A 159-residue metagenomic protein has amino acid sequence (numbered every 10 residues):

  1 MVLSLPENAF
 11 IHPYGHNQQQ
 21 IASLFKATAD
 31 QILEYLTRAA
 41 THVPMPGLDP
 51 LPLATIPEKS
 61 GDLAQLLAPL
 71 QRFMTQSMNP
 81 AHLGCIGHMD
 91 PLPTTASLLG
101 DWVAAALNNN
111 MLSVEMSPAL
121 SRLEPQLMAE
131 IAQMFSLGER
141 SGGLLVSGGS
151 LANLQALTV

Functional and structural regions predicted by a protein language model:
V2-R140: N-terminal entrance/gating region of PLP-dependent enzymes' catalytic architecture
I131-T158: Short loop-beta-helix segment that forms the pyridoxal 5′-phosphate
